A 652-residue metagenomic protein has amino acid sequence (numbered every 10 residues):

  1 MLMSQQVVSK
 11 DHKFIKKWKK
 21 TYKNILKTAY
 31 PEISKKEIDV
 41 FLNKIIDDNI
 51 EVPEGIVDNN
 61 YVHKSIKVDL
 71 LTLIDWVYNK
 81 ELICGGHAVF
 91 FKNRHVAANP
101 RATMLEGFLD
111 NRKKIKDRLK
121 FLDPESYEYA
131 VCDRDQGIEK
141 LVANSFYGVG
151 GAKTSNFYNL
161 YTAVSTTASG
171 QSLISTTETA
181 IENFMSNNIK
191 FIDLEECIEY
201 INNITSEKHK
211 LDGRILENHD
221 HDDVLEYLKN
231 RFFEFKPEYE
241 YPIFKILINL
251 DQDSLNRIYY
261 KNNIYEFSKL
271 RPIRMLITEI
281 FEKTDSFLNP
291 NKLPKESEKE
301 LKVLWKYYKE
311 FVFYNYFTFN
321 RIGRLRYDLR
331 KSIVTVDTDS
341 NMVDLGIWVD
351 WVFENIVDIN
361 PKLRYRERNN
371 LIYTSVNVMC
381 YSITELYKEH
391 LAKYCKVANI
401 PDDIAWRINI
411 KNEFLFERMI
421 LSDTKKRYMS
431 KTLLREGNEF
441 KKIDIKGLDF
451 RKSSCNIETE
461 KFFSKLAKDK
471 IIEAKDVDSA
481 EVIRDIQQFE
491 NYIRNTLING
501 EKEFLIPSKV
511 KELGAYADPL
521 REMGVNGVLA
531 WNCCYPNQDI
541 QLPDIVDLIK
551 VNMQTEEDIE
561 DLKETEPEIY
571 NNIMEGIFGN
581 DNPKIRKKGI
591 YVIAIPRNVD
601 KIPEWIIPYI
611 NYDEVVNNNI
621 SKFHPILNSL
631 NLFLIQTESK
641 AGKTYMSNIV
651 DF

Functional and structural regions predicted by a protein language model:
M1-F652: Conserved acidic
